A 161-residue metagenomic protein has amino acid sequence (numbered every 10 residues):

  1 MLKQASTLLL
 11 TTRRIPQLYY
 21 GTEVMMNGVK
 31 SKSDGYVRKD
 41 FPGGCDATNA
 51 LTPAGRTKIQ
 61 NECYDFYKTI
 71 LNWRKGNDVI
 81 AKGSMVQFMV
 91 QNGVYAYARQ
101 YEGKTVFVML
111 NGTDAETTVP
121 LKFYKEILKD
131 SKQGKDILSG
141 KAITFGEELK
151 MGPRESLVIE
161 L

Functional and structural regions predicted by a protein language model:
M1-L128, M151-G152: Loop/helix patches that line or flank the sugar-binding groove of alpha-linked glycan CAZymes
C45-N49, G134-I137, L161: Short, surface-exposed, polar/charged, turn-prone segments marking secondary-structure boundaries
K104-T105, A142-T144: Short, surface-exposed beta-strand/loop "edge" segments at domain boundaries and coil↔beta transitions
F123-G140: Solvent-exposed beta-hairpin/edge-strand motifs
T144-L161: C-terminal beta-strand-rich structural cap/linker in extracellular carbohydrate-active enzymes
